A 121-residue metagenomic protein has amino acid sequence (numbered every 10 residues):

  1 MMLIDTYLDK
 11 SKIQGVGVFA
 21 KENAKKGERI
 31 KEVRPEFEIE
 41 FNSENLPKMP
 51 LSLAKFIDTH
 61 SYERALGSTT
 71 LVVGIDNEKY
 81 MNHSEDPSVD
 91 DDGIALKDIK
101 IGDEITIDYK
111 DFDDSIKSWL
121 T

Functional and structural regions predicted by a protein language model:
M1-T121: Conserved catalytic SET/PR domain of SAM-dependent protein methyltransferases, capturing the structural core that binds
